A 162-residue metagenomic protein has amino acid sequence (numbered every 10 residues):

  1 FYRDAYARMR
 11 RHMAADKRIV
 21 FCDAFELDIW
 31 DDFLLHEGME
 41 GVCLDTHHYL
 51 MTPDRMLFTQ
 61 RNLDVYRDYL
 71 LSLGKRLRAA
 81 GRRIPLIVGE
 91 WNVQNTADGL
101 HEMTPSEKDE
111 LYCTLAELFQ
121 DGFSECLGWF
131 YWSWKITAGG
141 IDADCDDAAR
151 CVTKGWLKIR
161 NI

Functional and structural regions predicted by a protein language model:
F1-E117: Extracellular glycoside hydrolase catalytic/binding regions
D98, M103-I162: Aromatic-rich peripheral "rim/lid" segments of glycoside hydrolase catalytic domains that contact and position glycan
